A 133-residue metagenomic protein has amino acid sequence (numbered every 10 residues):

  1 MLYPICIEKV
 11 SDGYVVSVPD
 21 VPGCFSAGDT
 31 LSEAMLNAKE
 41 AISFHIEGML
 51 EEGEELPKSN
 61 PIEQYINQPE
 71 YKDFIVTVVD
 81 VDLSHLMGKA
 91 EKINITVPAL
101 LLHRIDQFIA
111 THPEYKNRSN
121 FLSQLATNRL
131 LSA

Functional and structural regions predicted by a protein language model:
M1-D12, S17: N-terminal segment of the canonical double-stranded RNA-binding domain
L2, S43-T96, L100-F108, S119-N120 (+2 more regions): Short, charged, surface-exposed hinge/linker loops at domain edges that act as mobile lids or interdomain connectors
V15, F25, N94: Short aromatic/hydrophobic contact patches that present stacked aromatics for nucleic-acid/ligand binding
V18-V21, M87-K89: Short glycine-enriched loop/turn motifs at secondary-structure junctions
P22-S32: A short, exposed loop/beta-hairpin motif centered on an aromatic-Gly-Thr core
T30-E47: A short, charged, amphipathic alpha-helix used as a generic interaction element across diverse proteins
A34, Y115, L122-S123: Acidic/histidine-enriched, beta-strand-rich ligand/metal-binding domains
T111-P113: Short helix-capping/hinge SLiMs at alpha-helix to coil transitions
